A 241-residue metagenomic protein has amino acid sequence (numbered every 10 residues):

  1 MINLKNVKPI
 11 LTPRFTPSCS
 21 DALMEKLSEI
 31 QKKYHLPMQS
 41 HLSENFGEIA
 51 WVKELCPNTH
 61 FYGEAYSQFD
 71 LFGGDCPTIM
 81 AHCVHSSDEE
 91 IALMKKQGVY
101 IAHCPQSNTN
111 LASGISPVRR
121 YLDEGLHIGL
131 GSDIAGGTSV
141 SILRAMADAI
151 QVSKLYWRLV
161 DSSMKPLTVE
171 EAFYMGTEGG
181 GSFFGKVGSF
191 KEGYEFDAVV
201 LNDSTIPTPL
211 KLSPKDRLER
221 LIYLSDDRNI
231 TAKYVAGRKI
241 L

Functional and structural regions predicted by a protein language model:
M1-C83: Metal-coordinating catalytic core of metallo-dependent amide/deamination hydrolases
L11, H41, M80, M94 (+8 more regions): Divalent metal-coordination and catalytic microenvironments
K33-Y34, Q97, E124: Helix C-cap/helix->beta junction micro-motif
E44, P105-T109, I134-G136: Short, acidic/turn-prone active-site loops that include or flank metal/cofactor- and phosphate-binding residues
Q68-G74, R119-P207: His/Asp/Glu-enriched, well-ordered alpha-helical/loop segment that forms or immediately abuts the divalent-metal
M80, D88, N108-I115, S139-V140: C-terminal active-site-proximal or functional interface alpha/beta core segments in diverse enzymes
S86, E90-V99, C104-T109: Long hydrophobic segments that form regular secondary structure
E195-L241: C-terminal cap of metal-dependent C-N hydrolases
